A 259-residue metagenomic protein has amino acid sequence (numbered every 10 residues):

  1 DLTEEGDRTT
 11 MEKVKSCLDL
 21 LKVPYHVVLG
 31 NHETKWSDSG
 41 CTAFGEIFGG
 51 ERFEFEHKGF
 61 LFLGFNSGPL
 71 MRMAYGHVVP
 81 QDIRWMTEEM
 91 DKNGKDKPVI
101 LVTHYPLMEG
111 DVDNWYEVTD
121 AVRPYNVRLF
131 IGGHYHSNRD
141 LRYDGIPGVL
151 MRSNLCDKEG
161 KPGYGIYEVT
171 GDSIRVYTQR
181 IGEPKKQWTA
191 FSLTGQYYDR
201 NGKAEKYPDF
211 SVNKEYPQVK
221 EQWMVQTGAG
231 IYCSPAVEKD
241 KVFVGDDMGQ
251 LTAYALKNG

Functional and structural regions predicted by a protein language model:
D1, G30-N31, H104, G133-H134: Active-site glycine-centered loops adjacent to acidic/histidine catalytic or metal-binding residues that shape
D7-P98, E117-L129, R139-M151, D157-T170: Extended active-site neighborhood of metal-dependent phosphoesterases/phosphodiesterases
K58-G59, G145, G171, K239 (+2 more regions): Residue-level signal for tight coil/turn positions that link beta-strands
L61, I174-R175, V242: Hydrophobic residues embedded in beta-strands of well-ordered beta-sheets
V78, D82-D113, I174, I181 (+2 more regions): Mobile, glycine- and charge-enriched loop segments and immediately flanking short secondary-structure elements within
S137, Y164, V176, L251-Y254: Hydrophobic beta-strand positions in blades of beta-propellers and related beta-sheet-rich domains
I146-N213: Binuclear metal-dependent phosphoesterase catalytic core
Y198-Y232, A236-G259: Extracytoplasmic/lumenal domain signature
